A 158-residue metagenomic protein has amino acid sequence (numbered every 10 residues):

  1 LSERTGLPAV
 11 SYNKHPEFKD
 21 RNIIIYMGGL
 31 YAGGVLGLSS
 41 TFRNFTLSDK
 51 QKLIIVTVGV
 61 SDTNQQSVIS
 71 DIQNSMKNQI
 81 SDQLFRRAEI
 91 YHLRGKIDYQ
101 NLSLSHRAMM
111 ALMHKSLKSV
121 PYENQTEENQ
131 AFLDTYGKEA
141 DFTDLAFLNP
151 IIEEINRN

Functional and structural regions predicted by a protein language model:
L1-L7: A short, Lys/Arg-enriched amphipathic alpha-helix followed by its capping loop at the start of a domain
L7-V10, I90: Generic structural signal for residues in well-ordered beta-strands
A9-D20: Short acidic low-complexity segments
K19-I23, Q100-L102: Short, solvent-exposed polar/charged micro-motifs at secondary-structure junctions
N22-I25, K52: Structural motif
G29-L30: Short glycine-/small-residue-rich Rossmann-like dinucleotide-binding loops
G33-N158: FMN-binding flavodoxin-like domain, especially the glycine-rich phosphate-binding loop
